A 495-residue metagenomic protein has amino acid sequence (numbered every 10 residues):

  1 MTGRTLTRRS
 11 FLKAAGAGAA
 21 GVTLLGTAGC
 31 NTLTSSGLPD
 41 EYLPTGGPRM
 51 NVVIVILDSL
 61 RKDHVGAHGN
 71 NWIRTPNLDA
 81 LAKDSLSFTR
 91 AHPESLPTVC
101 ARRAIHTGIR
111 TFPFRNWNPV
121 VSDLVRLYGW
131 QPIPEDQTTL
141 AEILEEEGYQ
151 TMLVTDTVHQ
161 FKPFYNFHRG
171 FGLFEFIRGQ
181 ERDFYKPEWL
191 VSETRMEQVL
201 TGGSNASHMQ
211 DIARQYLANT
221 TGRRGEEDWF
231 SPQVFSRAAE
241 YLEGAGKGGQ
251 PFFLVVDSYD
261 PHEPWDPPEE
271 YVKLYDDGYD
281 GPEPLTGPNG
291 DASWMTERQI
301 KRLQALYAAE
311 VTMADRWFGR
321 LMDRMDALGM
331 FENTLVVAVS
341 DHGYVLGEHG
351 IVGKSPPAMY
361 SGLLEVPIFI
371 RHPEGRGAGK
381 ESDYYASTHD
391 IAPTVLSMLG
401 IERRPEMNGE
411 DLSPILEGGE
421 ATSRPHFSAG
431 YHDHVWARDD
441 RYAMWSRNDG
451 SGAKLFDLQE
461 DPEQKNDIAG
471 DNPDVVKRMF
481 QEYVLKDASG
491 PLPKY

Functional and structural regions predicted by a protein language model:
M1-T7: N-terminal secretory signal peptides
F11-Y495: Catalytic domains that recognize anionic headgroups
